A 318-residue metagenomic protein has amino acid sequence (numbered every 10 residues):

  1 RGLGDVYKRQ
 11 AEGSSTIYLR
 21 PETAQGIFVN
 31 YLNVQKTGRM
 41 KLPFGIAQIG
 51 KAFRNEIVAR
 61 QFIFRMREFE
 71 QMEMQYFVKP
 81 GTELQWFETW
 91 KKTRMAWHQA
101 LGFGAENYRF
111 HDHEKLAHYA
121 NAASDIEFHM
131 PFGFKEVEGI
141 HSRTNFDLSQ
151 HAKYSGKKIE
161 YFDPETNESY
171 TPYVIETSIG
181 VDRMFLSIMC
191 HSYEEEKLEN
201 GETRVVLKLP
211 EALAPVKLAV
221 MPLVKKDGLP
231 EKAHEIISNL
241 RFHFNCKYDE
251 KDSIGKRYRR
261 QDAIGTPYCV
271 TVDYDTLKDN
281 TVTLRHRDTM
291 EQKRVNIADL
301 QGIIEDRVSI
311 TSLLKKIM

Functional and structural regions predicted by a protein language model:
R1, D5-M318: NTP/phosphate- and nucleic-acid-binding module
